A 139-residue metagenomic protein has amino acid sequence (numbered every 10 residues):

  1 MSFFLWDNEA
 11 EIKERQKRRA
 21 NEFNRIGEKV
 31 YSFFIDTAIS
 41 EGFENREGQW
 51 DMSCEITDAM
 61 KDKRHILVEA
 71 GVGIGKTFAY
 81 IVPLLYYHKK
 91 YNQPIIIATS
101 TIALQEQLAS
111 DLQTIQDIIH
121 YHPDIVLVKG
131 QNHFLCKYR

Functional and structural regions predicted by a protein language model:
S2-D36, S40, Y91-R139: A substrate-engagement module of RecA-like helicase motors
K13-G71, A79-V82: Conserved pre-motif I regulatory segment
E55-K61, K76-Q93, S110-Q116: Walker A/P-loop NTP-binding motif
E69-I74, T99: Active-site nucleophile and cofactor-binding loops and adjacent substrate-binding regions of central metabolic enzymes
